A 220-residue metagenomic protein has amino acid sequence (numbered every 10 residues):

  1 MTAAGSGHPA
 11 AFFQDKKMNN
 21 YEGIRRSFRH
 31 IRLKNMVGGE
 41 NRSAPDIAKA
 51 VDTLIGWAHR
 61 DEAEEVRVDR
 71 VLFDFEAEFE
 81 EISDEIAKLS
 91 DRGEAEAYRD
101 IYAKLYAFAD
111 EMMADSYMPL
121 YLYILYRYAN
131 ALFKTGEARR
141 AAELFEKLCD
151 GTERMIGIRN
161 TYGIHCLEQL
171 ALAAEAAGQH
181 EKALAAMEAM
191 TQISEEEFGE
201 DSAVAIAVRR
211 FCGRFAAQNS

Functional and structural regions predicted by a protein language model:
M1-T2, H8-S220: Intrinsic-disorder-linked linear interaction elements in eukaryotic regulatory proteins
